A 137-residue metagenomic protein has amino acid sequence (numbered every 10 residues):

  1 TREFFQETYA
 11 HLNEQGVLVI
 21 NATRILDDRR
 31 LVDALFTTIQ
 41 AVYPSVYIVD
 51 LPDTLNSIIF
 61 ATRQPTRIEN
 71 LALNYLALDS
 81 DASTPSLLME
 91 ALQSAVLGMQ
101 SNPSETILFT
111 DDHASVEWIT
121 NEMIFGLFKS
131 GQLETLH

Functional and structural regions predicted by a protein language model:
T1-E14: A short glycine-rich, Lys/Arg-flanked "PGG" loop and its adjoining helix->strand segment in the class I
F5-Q6, R30-L51: Conserved Class I S-adenosyl-L-methionine
N13-Q15, D53-T54: Short gly/pro-enriched beta-turn/loop segments at secondary-structure junctions
Q15-A22: Conserved beta-strand signature within the Rossmann-like core of class I S-adenosyl-L-methionine
T23-D27: Short "lid" loop at the C-terminus of a central beta-strand within the Rossmann-like core of SAM-dependent
R29-R30, L71: Short glycine-/acidic-enriched loop or helix-start segments at secondary-structure transitions that form or flank
S45-H137: Soluble small-group transferase modules, centered on the S-adenosyl donor enzyme superfamily
